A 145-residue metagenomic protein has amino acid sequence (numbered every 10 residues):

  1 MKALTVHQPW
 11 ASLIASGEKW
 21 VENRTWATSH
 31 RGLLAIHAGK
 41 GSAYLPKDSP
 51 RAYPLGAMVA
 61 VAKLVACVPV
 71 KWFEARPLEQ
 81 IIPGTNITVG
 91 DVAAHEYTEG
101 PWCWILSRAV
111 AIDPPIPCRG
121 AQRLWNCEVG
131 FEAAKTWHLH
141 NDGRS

Functional and structural regions predicted by a protein language model:
M1-S145: Structured alpha/beta reader/binder surfaces that contact nucleic acids or chromatin modification marks
